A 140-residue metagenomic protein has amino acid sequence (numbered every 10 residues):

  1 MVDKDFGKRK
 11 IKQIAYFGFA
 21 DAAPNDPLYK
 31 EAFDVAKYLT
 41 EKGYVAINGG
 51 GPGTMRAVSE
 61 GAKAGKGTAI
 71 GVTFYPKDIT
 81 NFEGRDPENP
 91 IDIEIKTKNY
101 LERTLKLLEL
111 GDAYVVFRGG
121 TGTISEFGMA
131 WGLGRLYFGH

Functional and structural regions predicted by a protein language model:
M1-V72: Glycine-rich beta-alpha loop segments
N25-P27, I124-G128: Glycine/threonine-rich flexible loop motifs
K30, G128-L133: "Short basic amphipathic alpha-helical interaction patches in structured regions
G53-S125: Acidic/glycine-enriched connector segments
L133-H140: Arginine/glycine-rich "motif VI" loop of SF2 helicases in the C-terminal RecA-like domain
